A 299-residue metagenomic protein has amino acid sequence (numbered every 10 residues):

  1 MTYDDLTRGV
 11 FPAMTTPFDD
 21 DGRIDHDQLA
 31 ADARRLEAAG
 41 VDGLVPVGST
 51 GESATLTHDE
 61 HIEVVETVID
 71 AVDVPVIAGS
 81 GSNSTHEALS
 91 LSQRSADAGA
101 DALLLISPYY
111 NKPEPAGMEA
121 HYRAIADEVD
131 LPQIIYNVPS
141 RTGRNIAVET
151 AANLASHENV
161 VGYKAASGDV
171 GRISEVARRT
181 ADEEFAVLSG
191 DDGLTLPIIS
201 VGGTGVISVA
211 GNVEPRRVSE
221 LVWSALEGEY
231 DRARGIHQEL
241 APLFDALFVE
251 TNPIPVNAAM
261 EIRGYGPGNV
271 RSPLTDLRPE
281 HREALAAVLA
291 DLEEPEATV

Functional and structural regions predicted by a protein language model:
M1-D5, E296-V299: Basic/polar N-terminal segments that are highly enriched at the extreme N-terminus, encompassing both cleavable
Y3-P12, T16-T142: Active-site beta->alpha loop and helix N-cap motifs at the rims of alpha/beta catalytic domains
G9, T16, A54, P108 (+5 more regions): Flexible, active-site-adjacent loop/turn segments at secondary-structure boundaries
F11, L29, H61, V65 (+8 more regions): A general structural signal for well-ordered alpha-helical segments in protein cores
I24, E37, I199-V299: Structured C-terminal cap/extension of enzyme domains
D70-V74, A98-G99, E128-L131, S156-N159 (+4 more regions): Short helix-capping segments at alpha-helix termini
A78-G81, A166, L188-S189, S208 (+2 more regions): Active-site-adjacent beta-strand anchor residues
R141-E239, F244: Catalytic alpha/beta core domains of metabolic enzymes, predominantly
